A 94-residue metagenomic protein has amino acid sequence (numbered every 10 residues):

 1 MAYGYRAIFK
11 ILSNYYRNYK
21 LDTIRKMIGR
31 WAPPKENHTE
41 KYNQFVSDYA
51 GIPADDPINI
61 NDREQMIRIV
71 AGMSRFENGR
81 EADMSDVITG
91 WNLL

Functional and structural regions predicted by a protein language model:
M1-L94: Cell-wall polysaccharide-cleaving catalytic domain and substrate-binding groove, primarily in peptidoglycan/chitin
